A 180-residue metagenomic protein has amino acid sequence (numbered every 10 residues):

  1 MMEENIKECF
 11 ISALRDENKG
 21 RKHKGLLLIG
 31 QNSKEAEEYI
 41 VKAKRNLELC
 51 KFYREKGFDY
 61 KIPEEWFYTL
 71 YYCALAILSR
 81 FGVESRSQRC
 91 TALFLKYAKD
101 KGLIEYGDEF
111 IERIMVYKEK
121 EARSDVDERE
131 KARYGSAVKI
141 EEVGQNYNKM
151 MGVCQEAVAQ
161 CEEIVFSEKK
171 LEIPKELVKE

Functional and structural regions predicted by a protein language model:
M1-E180: Terminal alpha-helical segments
